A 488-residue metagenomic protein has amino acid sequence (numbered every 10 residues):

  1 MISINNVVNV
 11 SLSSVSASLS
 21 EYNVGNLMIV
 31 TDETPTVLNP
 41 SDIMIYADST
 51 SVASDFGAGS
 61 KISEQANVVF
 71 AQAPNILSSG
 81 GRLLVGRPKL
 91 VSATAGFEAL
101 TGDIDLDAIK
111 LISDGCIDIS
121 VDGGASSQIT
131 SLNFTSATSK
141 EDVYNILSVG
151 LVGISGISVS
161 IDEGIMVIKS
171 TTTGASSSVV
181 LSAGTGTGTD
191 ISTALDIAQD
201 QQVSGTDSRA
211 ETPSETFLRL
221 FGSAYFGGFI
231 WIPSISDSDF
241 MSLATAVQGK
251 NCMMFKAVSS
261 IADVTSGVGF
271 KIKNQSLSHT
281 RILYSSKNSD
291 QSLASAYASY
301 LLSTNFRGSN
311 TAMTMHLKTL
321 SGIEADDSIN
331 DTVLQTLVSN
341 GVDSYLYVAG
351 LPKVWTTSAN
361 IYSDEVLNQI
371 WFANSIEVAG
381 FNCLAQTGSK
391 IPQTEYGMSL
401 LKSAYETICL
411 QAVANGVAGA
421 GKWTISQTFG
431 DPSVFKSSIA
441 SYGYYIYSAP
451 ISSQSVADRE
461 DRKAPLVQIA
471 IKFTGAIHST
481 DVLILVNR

Functional and structural regions predicted by a protein language model:
M1-N26, E33-Q128, L132-Q291, Q427 (+2 more regions): Polar low-complexity, Ser/Thr/Gly/Ala/Asp/Asn-rich disordered segments used for subunit assembly and tip/surface
M1-S63, P74-S78, W355-R488: Structured, hydrophobic secondary-structure cores that serve as assembly/anchoring elements
R219-K390, L401, A420-G421, I425-Y445: A glycine- and small-residue-enriched flexible loop/hinge signal that marks low-structured segments
